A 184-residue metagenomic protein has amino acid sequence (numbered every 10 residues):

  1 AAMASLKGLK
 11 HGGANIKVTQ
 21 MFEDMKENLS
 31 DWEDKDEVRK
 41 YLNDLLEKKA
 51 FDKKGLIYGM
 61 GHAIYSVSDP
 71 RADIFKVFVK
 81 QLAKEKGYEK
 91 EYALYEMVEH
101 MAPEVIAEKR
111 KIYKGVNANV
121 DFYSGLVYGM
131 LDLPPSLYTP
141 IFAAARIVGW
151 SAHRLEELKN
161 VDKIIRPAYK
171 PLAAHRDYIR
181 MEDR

Functional and structural regions predicted by a protein language model:
A1-R184: Non-transmembrane, aqueous-exposed alpha-helical and coiled segments at domain scale
